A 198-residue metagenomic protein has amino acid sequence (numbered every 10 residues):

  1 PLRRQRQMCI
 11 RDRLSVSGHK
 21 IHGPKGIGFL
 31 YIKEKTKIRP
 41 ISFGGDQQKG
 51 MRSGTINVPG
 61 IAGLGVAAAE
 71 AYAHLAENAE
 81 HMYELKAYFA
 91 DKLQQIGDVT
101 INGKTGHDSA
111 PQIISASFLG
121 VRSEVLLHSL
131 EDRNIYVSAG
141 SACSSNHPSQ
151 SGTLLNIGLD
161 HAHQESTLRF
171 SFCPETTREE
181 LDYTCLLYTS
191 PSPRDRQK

Functional and structural regions predicted by a protein language model:
P1-R6, I10, Y188-K198: Single conserved hydrophobic/aromatic residue that forms the stacking wall/gate of nucleotide- or nucleobase-binding
R11-V66: Active-site PLP attachment segment
L14, D98-G103, V137-S141: A short linear hydrophobic-aromatic micro-motif
H22-K25, T55-A62, V66, E77-E84 (+8 more regions): Conserved active-site and cofactor/substrate-binding residues in soluble primary-metabolism enzymes
G60, S149-S190, R194-R196: PLP-dependent enzyme catalytic core of the Aspartate aminotransferase-like
Y72-D132: Conserved PLP-dependent catalytic core of the aminotransferase class-I/II
I113-R169: Conserved C-terminal alpha-helix-loop-beta "cap" of PLP-dependent enzymes that closes/shapes the active-site mouth
